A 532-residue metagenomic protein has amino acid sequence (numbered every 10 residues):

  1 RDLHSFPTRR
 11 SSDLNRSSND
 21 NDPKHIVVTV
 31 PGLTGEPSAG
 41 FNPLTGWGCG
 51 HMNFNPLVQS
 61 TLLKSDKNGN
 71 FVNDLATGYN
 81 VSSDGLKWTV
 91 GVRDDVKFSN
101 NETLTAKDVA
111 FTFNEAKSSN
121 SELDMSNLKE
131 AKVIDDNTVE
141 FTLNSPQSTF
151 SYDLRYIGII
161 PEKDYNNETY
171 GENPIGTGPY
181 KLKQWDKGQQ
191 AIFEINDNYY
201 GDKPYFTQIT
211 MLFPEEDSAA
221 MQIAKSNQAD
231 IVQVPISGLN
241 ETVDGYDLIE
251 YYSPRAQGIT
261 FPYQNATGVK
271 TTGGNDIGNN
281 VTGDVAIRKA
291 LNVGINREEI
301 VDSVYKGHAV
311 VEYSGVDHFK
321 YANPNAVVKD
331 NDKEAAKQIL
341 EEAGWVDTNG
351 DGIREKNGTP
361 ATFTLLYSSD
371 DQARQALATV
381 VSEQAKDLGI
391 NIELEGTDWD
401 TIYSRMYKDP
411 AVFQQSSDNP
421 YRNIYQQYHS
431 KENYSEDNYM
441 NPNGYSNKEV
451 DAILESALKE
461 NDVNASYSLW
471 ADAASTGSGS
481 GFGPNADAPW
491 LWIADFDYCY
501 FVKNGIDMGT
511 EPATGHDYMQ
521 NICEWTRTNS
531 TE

Functional and structural regions predicted by a protein language model:
R1-R10: Single conserved hydrophobic/aromatic residue that forms the stacking wall/gate of nucleotide- or nucleobase-binding
V27, T105-T112, T138-E140, G178-P179 (+5 more regions): Alpha-helical secondary-structure segments
T29-V81, I175: N-terminal lobe/hinge region of extracytoplasmic solute-binding protein
N80, K87, L123-D164: Surface-exposed binding/hinge segments that line and control ligand-binding clefts or catalytic entry sites
L154-P204, Q208, S218, S226 (+3 more regions): Gly/Pro-rich hinge or "lid" segments in bacterial periplasmic/extracellular proteins
D186, N292-P324, V328, D332-A335 (+2 more regions): Detector for C-terminal structural segments
D197-T242, N391-E393: Ligand-site clamp/hinge motif
V346-S417: Ligand/substrate-recognition segments at binding pockets and active sites
